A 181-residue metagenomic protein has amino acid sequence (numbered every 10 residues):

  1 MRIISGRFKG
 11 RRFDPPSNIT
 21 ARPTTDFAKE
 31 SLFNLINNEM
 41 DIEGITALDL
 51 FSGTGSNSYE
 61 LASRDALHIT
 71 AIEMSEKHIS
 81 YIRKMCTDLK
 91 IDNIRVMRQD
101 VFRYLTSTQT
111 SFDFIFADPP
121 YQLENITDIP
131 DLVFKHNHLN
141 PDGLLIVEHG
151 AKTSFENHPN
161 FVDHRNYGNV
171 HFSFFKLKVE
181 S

Functional and structural regions predicted by a protein language model:
M1-S181: Class I S-adenosyl-L-methionine-dependent methyltransferase catalytic core
